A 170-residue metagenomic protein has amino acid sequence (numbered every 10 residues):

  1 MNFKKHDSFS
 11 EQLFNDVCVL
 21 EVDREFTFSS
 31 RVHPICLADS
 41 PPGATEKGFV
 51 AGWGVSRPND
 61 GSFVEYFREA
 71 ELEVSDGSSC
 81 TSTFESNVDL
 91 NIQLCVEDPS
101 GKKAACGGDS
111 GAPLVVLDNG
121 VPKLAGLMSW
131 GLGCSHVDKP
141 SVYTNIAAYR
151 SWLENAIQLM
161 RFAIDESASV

Functional and structural regions predicted by a protein language model:
M1-T27, E85-S86: Conserved catalytic-core segment of clan PA serine endopeptidases
N2, D39, S129-L132: Short, solvent-exposed aromatic-acidic interface loops
K4-F9, E25-V64, A70: Active-site substrate-binding loop(s) of clan PA
H6-S10, V17, A38, L94 (+1 more regions): Extracellular C-type lectin-like domains
Q12, S30, A104-G107: Substrate-binding/access-modulating region of protease and related hydrolase catalytic domains
F14-V17, V32, F67-E69, G111: Extracellular structured ligand-interaction cores
E21-E25, D39, E97-S100: A structural micro-motif recognizing beta-strand termini and the immediately following turn/loop segments
E46-V170: Extracellular trypsin-like serine protease catalytic domains
